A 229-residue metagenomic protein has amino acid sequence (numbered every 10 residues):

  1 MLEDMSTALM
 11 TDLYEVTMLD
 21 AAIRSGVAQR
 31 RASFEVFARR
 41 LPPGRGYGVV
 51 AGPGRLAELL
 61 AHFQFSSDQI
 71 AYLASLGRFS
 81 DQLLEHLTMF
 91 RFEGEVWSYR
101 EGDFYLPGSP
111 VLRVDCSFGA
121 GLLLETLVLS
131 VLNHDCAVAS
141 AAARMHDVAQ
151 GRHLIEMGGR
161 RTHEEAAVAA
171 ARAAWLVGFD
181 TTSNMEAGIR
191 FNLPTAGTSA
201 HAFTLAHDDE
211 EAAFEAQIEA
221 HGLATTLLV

Functional and structural regions predicted by a protein language model:
M1-E186, R190-L223: Ordered alpha/beta subdomains of enzyme catalytic regions
L223, L227-V229: Beta-propeller domains
